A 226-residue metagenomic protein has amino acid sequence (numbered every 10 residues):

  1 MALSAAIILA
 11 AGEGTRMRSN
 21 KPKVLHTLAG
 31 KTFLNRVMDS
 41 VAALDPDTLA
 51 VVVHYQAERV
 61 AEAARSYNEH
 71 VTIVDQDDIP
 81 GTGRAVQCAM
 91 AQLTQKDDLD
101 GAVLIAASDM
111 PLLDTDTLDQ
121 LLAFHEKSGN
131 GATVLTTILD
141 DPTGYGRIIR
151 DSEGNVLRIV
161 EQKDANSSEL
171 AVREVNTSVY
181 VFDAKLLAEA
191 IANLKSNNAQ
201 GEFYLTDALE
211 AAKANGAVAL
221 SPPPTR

Functional and structural regions predicted by a protein language model:
M1-S19, L49: N-terminal nucleotide-binding beta1-loop-alpha1 segment
A2-A5, K31-D119, A123: Conserved N-terminal catalytic core of the sugar/cofactor nucleotidyltransferase
I7-A11, T27, V37: A conserved hydrophobic helix/loop-capping motif in glycosyltransferases and polysaccharide synthases
T27, L112, V181: Short aromatic/basic micro-patch
P46, D98-D100, G129-A132, A217: Short, high-confidence coil segments that cap the C-terminus of an alpha-helix and link into the following beta-strand
D116-T143: Conserved donor-nucleotide/metal-binding helix-loop-beta segment in metal-dependent transferases, i.e., the alpha-helix
T137-S168: Rossmann-like NAD(P)H-binding beta-loop-alpha module
V156-R226: Catalytic-core segments of class I nucleotidyltransferases/pyrophosphorylases that form NMP-activated intermediates
